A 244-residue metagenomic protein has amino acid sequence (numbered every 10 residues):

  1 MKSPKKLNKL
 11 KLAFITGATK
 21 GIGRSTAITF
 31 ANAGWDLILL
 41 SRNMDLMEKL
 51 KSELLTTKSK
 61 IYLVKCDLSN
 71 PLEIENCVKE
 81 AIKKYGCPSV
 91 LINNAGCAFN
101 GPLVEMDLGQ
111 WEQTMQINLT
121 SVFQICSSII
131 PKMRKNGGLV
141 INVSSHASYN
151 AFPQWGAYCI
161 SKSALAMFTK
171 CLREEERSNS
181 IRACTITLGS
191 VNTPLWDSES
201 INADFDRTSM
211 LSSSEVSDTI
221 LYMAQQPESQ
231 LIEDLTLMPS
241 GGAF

Functional and structural regions predicted by a protein language model:
T19-K20: Conserved glycine-rich cofactor-binding loop
A33-L50: Conserved glycine-rich Rossmann-like NAD(P)H-binding loop of the short-chain dehydrogenase/reductase
M44, K65-C77, L108: The beta1-alpha1 cofactor-binding region of Rossmann-like NAD(H)/NADP(H)-dependent oxidoreductases
P102-L103, Q110-E112: Substrate-binding pocket helix/loop in short-chain dehydrogenase/reductase
C126, S161: Active-site helix of classical SDR
S145: Residue(s) in the substrate-gating loop at a strand-loop-helix junction that position the organic substrate next
T185-I186, A203-F244: C-terminal helical subdomain
